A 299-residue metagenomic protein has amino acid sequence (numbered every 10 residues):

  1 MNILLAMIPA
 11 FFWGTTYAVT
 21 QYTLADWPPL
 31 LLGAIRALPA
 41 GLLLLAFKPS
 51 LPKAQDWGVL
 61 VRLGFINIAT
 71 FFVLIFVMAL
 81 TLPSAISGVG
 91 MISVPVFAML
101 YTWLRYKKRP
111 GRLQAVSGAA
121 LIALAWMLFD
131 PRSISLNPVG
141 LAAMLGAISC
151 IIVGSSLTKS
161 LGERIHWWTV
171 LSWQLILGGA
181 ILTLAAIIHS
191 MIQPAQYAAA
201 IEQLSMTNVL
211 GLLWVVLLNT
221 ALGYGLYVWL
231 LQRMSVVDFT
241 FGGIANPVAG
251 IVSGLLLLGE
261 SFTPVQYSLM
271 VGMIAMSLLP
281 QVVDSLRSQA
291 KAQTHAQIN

Functional and structural regions predicted by a protein language model:
M1-I3, A25-L30, A34, K53-G58 (+3 more regions): Juxtamembrane helix-entry segments on the extracytoplasmic side of multipass membrane proteins
F11-G14, A18, L38, L45 (+10 more regions): Hydrophobic/small/kink-forming positions within alpha-helical transmembrane segments of polytopic membrane proteins
F12, T16-Y17, L45-M91, A125-M127 (+1 more regions): Specific transmembrane alpha-helical segments of multi-pass solute transporters/efflux pumps, especially DMT/EamA
A18, A40-L44, A98-M99, L136-P194 (+3 more regions): Transmembrane alpha-helical segments that form core, pore/gating elements of small-molecule transporters/exporters
T23, L32, R36, V77-M78 (+6 more regions): Hydrophobic/aromatic residues within transmembrane alpha-helices of multi-pass small-molecule transporters
L31-L42, F76-R109, L113-A115, A147 (+1 more regions): Specific alpha-helical transmembrane segments that line the substrate/conduction pathway and gating interfaces
G33-I35, F72, S87-S93, L157-A180 (+1 more regions): Helix-helix packing/entry segments at the starts of transmembrane helices
L44, P110-D130, I244, S253 (+1 more regions): Hydrophobic transmembrane alpha-helices of multi-pass small-molecule transport proteins
